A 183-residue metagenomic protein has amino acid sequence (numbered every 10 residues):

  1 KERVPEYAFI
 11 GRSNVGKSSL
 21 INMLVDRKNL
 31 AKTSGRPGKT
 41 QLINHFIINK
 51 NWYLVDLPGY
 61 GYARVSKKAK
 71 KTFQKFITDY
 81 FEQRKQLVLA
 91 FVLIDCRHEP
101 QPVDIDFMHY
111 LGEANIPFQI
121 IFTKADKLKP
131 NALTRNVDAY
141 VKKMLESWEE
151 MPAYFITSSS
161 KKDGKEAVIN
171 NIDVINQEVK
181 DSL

Functional and structural regions predicted by a protein language model:
K1-R64, V179-S182: Conserved G1/Walker A P-loop phosphate-binding module
R3-P5, L24, K67-K70, I105-H109 (+2 more regions): Short, glycine/charged-enriched secondary-structure capping and boundary segments
L24-K28, F81, M144, I172: Hydrophobic aliphatic residues
K39, W52, G59-Y62, R97-E99 (+2 more regions): Conserved nucleotide-binding/hydrolysis micro-motifs of P-loop NTPases
T40, K70-Q74, I105, K162-K165: Amphipathic alpha-helical transducer elements in NTP-driven molecular machines
N49-V88: Conserved nucleotide-sensing/catalytic segment adjacent to the nucleotide-binding pocket in NTP-handling enzymes
K75-P152: Conserved C-terminal guanine-recognition region of P-loop GTPase G domains, centered on the G4
K127-L183: Canonical P-loop GTPase G-domain recognition
